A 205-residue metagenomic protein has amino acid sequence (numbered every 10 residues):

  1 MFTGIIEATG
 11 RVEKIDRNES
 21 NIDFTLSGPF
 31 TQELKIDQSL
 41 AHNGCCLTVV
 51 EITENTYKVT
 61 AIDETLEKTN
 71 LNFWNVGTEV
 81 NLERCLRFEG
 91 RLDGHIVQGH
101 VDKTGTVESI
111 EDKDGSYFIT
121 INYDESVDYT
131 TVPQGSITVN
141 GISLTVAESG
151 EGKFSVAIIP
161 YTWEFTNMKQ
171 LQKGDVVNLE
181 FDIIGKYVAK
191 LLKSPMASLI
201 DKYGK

Functional and structural regions predicted by a protein language model:
M1-K205: Conserved loop->alpha-helix
